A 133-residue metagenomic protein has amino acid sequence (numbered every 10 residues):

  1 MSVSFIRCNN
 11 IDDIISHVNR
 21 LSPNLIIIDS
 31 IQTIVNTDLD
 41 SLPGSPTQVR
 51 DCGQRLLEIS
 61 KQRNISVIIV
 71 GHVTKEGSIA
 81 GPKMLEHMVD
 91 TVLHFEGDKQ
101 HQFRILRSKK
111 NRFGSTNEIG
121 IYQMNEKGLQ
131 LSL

Functional and structural regions predicted by a protein language model:
M1-R55: Conserved inter-motif catalytic segment of the P-loop NTP-binding fold
R7-N9, G71, L133: Short loop/edge segments at beta-strand edges and connector loops that shape dinucleotide/nucleotide cofactor-binding
C8-I14, T74-G77, Q100: Short acidic loop-to-helix transition motifs that present clustered carboxylates
N19-I28, Q32, M88-T91, G97-L133: Conserved P-loop NTPase
I28, V67, K83: Long C-terminal interaction/binding lobes of large macromolecular proteins
T33, E58, K75: Residues immediately C-terminal
T47-I68, H72, M88-K99: Substrate-engagement module of ASCE P-loop NTPases
S78-M88: Short regulatory helix/loop adjacent to the ATP-binding pocket of P-loop NTPases
